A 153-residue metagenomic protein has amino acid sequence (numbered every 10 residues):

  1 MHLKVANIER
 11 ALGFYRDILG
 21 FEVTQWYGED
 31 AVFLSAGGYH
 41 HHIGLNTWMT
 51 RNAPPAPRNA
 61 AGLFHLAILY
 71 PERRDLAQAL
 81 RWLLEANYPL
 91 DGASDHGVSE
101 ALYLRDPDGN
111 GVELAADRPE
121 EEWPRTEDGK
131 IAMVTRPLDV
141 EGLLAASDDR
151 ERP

Functional and structural regions predicted by a protein language model:
M1-K4, E22-V23: Mature N-terminal segment immediately following signal peptide/propeptide cleavage in secreted/periplasmic
L3-G13, A61, A67-E122, I131-E151: Vicinal oxygen chelate
D17-T24, Y88: Conserved acetyl-CoA-binding loop of GNAT-fold acetyltransferases
E22-A60, G111-P119: Conserved short beta-strand elements that form part of the metal-binding/catalytic scaffold of enzyme active sites
R125-T126: Short cysteine/histidine-rich metal-coordination sites, predominantly Zn2+-binding motifs
